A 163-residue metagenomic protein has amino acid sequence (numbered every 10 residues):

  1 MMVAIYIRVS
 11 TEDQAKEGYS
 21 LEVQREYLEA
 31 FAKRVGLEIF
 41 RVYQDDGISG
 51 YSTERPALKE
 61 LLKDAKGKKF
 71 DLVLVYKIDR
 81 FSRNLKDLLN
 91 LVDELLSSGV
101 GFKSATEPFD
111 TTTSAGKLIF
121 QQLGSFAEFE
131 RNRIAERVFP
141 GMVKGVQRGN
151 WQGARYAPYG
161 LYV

Functional and structural regions predicted by a protein language model:
M1-K144: Short, structured surface patches at the beginning of a domain
N132-V163: Coupling/hinge elements of helicase-like and P-loop NTPase modules
